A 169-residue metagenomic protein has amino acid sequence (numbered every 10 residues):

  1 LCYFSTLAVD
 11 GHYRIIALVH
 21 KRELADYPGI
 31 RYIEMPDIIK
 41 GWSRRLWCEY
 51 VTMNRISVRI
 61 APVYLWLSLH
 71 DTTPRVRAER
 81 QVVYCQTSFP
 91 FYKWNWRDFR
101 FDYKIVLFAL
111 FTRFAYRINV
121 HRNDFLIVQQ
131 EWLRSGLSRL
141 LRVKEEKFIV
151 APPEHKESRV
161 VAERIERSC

Functional and structural regions predicted by a protein language model:
L1-T72: Active-site donor-binding segments of glycosyltransferases and PAPS-dependent sulfotransferases
R14-H20, L67-H70, Q86, I127-Q130 (+1 more regions): Short beta-strand segments
L24-Y27, T73-R77, P90-K93, S135-L137 (+1 more regions): Short catalytic/ligand-binding loop motif for oxyanion handling, primarily in non-cytosolic enzymes, centered on
Y64-L65, R80, F125: Structural motif
V82-L110: Acceptor-binding helix/loop patch of EC 2.4 sugar-transfer enzymes, predominantly nucleotide-sugar-dependent
I105-L126: Membrane-proximal helix-turn-helix segments that form the acceptor-binding/catalytic region of lipid-linked
H121-R139, V143-A162: Donor nucleotide-sugar binding/catalytic pocket of nucleotide-sugar-dependent glycosyltransferases
R167-C169: Conserved donor-binding/catalytic core segment of Leloir-type glycosyltransferases
